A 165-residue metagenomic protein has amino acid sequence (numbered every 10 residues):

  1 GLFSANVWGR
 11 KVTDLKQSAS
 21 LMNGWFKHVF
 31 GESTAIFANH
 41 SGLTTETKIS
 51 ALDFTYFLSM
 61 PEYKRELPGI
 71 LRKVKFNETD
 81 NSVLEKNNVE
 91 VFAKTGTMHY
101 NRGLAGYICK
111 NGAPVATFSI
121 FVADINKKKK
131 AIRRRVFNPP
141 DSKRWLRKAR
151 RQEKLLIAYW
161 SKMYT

Functional and structural regions predicted by a protein language model:
G1-M60, K64-R65: A small/polar active-site loop signature that marks catalytic segments
I36-T165: C-terminal soluble interaction/assembly domains
